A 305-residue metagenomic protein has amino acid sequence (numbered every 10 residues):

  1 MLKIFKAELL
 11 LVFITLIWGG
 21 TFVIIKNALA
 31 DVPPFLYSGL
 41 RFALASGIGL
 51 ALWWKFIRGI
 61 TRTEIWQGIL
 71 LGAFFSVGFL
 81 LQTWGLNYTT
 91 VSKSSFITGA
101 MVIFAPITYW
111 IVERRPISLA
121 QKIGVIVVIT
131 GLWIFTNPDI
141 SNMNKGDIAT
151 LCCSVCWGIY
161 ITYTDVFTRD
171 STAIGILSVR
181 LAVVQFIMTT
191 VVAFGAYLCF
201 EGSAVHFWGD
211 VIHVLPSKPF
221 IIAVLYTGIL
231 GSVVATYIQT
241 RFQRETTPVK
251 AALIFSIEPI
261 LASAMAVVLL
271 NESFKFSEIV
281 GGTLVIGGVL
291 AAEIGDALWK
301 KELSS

Functional and structural regions predicted by a protein language model:
L2, L9, F42-A43, L50 (+2 more regions): C-terminal-most transmembrane helix of multi-pass membrane proteins
K3-A7, D31-F35, G39, I60-I65 (+3 more regions): Juxtamembrane helix-entry segments on the extracytoplasmic side of multipass membrane proteins
V12-I24, L52, I69-Y88, I134 (+5 more regions): Hydrophobic alpha-helical transmembrane segments of multi-pass membrane transport proteins, especially secondary
G20, I24-N27, D31, L44-T61 (+5 more regions): Membrane-interface helix-cap regions at the ends of transmembrane helices in multi-pass membrane proteins
V23, G49, A105-P106, N142-F207 (+1 more regions): Transmembrane alpha-helical segments that form core, pore/gating elements of small-molecule transporters/exporters
A28, Y37, R41, G85 (+7 more regions): Hydrophobic/aromatic residues within transmembrane alpha-helices of multi-pass small-molecule transporters
I48-I57, M101-I123, I260-V280: C-terminal transmembrane-helix exit sites in multi-pass transporters
G49, F75, I117-N137, S154-W157 (+1 more regions): Hydrophobic transmembrane alpha-helices of multi-pass small-molecule transport proteins
